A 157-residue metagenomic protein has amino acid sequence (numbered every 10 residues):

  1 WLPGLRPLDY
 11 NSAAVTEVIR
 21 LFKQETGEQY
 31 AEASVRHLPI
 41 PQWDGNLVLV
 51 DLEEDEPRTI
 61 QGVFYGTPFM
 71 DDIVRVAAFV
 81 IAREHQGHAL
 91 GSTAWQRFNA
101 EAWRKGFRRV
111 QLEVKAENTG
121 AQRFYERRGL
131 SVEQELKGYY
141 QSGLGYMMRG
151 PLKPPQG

Functional and structural regions predicted by a protein language model:
W1-Q86, S92-R97, E101, K105 (+1 more regions): Acetyl-CoA-dependent GNAT
D71-I73, R109, G145: A generic structural signal for beta-strand entry/edge sites
V76, V110-V114: Conserved hydrophobic beta-strand within the GNAT/NAT acetyltransferase core sheet that lines the active-site cleft
E84, K137, Y146, G150-Q156: Acyl-donor (CoA/ACP) binding surface of acyl/acetyltransferases
G91, W95, E117-A121, G138-L144: Short glycine/proline-centered loop/turn elements that form peptide/ligand docking sites
E113, E126, S131-M147: Conserved catalytic-core motifs of GNAT/GCN5-like acyltransferases
